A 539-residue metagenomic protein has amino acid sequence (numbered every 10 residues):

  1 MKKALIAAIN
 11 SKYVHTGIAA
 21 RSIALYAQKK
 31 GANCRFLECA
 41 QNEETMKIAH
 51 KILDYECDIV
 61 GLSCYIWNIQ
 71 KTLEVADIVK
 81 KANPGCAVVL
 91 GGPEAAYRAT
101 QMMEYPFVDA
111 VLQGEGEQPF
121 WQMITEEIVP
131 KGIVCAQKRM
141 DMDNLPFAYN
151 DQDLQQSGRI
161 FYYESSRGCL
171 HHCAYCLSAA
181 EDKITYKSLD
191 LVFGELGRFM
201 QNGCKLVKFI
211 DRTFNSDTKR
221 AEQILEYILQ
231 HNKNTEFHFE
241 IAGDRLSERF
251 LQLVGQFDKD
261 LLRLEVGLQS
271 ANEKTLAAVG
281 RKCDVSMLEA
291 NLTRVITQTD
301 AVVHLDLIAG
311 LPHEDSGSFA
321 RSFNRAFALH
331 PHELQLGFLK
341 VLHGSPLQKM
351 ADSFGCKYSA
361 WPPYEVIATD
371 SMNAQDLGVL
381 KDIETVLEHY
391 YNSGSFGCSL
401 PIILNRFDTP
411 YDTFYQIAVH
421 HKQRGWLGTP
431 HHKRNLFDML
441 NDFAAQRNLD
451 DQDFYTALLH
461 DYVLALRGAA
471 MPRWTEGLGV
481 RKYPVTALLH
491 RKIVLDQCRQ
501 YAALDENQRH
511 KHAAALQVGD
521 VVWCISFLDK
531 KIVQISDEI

Functional and structural regions predicted by a protein language model:
M1-N202: Acidic, low-complexity intrinsically disordered segments
K2, T218, Q230, E236-R245 (+1 more regions): A structural motif corresponding to the C-terminal lobe/cap of the Radical SAM core domain
K3-A7, Q28-K29, A49-I52, D58 (+1 more regions): Radical SAM enzyme core and accessory elements
I6, L62, L90, F209-D211 (+3 more regions): Conserved beta-strand positions
Y26-K30, I78-A82, Y105-F107, Q223-H231 (+7 more regions): Alpha-helical structural signal in soluble globular domains
D58, D109, K205, L262 (+1 more regions): Conserved acidic residues
F147-T299: Radical SAM [4Fe-4S] cluster-binding motif and immediate context
H172-Y175, Q201-L206, K233, C356-Y364 (+2 more regions): Short acidic (Asp/Glu) and glycine-rich catalytic loops that position anionic groups and cofactors
